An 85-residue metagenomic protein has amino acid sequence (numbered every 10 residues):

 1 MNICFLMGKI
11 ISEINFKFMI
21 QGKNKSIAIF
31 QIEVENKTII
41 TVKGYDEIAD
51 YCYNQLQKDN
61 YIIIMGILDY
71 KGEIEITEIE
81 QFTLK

Functional and structural regions predicted by a protein language model:
M1-K85: Single-stranded nucleic acid-binding surfaces, predominantly the OB-fold ssDNA-binding core
